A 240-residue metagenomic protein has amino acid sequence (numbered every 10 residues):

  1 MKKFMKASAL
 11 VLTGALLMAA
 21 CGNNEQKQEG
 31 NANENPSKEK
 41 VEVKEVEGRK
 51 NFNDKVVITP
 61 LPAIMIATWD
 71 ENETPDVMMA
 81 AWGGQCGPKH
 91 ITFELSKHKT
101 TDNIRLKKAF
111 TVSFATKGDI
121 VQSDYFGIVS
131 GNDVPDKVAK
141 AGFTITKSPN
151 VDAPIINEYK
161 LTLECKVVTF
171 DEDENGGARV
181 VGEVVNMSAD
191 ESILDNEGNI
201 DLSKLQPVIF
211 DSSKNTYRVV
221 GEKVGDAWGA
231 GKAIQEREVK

Functional and structural regions predicted by a protein language model:
M1-A9: Bacterial N-terminal signal peptides that target proteins for export
V11-A15: Alpha-helical transmembrane segments
L17-A20: C-terminal motif of bacterial Sec signal peptides marking the signal peptidase cleavage site
G22-N24: Bacterial signal peptide processing site
Q28-K240: Basic, polyanion-binding surface patches
